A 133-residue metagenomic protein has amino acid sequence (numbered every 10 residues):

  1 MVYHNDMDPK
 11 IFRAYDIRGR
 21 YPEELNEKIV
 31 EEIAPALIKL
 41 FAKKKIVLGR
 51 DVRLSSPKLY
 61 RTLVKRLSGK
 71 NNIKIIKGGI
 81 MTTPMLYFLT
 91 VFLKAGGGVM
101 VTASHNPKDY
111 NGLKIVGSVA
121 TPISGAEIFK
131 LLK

Functional and structural regions predicted by a protein language model:
Y3-D6, A14, G19-K133: Gly/Ser-rich phosphate-binding catalytic loop and adjacent alpha/beta segment that cradle a phosphoryl group at enzyme
